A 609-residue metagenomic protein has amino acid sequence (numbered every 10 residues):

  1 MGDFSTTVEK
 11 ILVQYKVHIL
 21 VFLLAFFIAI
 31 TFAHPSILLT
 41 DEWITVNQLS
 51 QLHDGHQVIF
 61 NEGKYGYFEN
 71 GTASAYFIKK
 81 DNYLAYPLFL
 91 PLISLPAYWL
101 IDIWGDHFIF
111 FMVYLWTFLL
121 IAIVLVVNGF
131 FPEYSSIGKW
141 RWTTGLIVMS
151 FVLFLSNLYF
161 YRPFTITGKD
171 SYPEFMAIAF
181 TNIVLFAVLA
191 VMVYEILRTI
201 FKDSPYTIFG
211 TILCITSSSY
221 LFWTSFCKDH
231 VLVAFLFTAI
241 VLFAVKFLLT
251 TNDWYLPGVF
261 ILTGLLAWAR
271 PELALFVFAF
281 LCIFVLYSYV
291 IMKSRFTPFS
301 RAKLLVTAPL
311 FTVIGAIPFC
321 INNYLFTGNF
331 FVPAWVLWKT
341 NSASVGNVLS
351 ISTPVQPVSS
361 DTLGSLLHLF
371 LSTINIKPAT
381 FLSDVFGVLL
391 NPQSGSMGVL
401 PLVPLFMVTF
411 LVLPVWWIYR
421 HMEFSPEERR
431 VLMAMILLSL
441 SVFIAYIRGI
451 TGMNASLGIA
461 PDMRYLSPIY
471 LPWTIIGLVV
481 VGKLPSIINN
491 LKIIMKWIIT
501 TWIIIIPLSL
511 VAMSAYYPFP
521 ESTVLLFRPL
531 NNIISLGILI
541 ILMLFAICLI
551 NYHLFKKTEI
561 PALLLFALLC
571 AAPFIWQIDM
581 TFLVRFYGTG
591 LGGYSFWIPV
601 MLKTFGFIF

Functional and structural regions predicted by a protein language model:
V13-W43, S50, D54-Q57, V148-R162 (+6 more regions): Transmembrane signal-anchor helices characteristic of membrane glycosylation enzymes that use polyprenol
L38-T40, S219-V233, A269-E272: Short acidic/glycine- and proline-prone juxtamembrane loop motifs at membrane-interface regions of multi-pass membrane
I121-Y134, V290-M292, F386-L440, W473-P485 (+3 more regions): Hydrophobic, aromatic-rich transmembrane alpha-helices and their immediate juxtamembrane boundary segments
N128-K169, V188-T216, F235, L249-G258: Transmembrane-helix signature of polytopic, membrane-embedded enzymes that assemble or transfer cell-envelope glycans
F164, I493-F609: Transmembrane helical bundles and short interhelical boundary loops of multi-pass, membrane-embedded
V188-I196, V233-T250, G258-T263, A279 (+2 more regions): Specific aromatic-rich, kink-prone transmembrane helix
G210-I215, L221, F243-A244, Y255-P271 (+2 more regions): Membrane-interface alpha helices of multi-pass inner-membrane proteins
L273, A279, I283-V290, K303-L413 (+3 more regions): Membrane-lumen/periplasm interface segments of specific transmembrane helices in polyprenyl phosphate-linked
